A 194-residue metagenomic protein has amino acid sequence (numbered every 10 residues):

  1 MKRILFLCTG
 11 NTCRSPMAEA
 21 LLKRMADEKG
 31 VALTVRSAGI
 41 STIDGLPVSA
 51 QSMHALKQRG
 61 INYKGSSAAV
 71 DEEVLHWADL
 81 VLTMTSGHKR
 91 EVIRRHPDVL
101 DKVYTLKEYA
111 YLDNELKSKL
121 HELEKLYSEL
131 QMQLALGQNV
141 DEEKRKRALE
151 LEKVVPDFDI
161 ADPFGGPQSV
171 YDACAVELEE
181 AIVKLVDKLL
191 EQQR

Functional and structural regions predicted by a protein language model:
M1-A78, S86-D101, D187-R194: Conserved active-site segments centered on acidic
I93-R194: Phosphate-binding/catalytic loops
